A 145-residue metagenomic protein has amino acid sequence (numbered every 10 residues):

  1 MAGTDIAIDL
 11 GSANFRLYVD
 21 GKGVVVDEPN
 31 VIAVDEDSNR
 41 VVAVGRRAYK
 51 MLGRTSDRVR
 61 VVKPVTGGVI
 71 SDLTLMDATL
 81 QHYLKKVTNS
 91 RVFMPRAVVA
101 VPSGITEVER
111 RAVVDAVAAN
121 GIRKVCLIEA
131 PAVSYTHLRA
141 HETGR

Functional and structural regions predicted by a protein language model:
M1-R139, R145: Nucleotide/phosphate-binding catalytic cleft detector across ATP-hydrolyzing and phosphate-transferring enzymes
